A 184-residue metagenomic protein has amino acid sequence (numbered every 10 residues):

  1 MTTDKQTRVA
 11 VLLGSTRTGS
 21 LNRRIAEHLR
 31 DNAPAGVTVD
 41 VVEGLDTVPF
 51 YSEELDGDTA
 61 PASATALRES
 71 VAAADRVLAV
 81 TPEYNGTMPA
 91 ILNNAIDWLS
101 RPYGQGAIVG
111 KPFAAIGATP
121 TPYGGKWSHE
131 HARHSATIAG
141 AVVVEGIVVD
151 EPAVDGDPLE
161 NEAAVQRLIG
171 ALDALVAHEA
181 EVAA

Functional and structural regions predicted by a protein language model:
T3-Q6, V142-A184: Glycine-rich phosphate/pyrophosphate-binding loop and the adjoining helix
T3-V37: N-terminal beta1-alpha1 ligand-phosphate binding loop
T16-R17, D46, L55, Y103 (+1 more regions): Short, glycine/serine-rich, charged loops/turns that create anion-binding and catalytic segments at active sites
N22, A26, A64, L92 (+3 more regions): A general structural signal for well-ordered alpha-helical segments in protein cores
H28-A33, R133-A141: Active-site-adjacent alpha-helix of alpha/beta-hydrolase-fold enzymes
V37-D46, F50, V142-E151: Short beta-strand elements in bilobed, periplasmic/extracellular small-molecule ligand-binding domains
G44-A60, G156-P158: N-terminal beta-loop-helix "entrance" segment that forms/cooperates in small-molecule cofactor or anionic ligand
T59-A139: Helix-loop-strand module that forms the ligand-binding subsite of alpha/beta enzymes
